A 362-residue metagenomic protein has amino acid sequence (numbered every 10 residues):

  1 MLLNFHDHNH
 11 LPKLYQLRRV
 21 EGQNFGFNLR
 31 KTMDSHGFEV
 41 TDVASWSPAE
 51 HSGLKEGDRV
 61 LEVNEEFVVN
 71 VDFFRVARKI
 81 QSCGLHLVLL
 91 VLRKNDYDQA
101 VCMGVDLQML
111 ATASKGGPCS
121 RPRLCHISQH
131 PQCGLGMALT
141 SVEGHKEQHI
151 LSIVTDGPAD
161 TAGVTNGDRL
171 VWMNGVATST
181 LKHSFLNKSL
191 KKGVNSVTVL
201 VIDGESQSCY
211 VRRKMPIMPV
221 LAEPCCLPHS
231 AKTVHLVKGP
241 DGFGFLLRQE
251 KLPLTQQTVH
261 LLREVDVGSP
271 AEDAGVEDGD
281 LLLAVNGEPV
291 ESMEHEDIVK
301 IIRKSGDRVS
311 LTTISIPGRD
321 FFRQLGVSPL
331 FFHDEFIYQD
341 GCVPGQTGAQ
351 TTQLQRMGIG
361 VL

Functional and structural regions predicted by a protein language model:
M1-L362: Intrinsically disordered, Ser/Thr/Pro/Gly-rich linkers and terminal tails that flank and connect PDZ domains
